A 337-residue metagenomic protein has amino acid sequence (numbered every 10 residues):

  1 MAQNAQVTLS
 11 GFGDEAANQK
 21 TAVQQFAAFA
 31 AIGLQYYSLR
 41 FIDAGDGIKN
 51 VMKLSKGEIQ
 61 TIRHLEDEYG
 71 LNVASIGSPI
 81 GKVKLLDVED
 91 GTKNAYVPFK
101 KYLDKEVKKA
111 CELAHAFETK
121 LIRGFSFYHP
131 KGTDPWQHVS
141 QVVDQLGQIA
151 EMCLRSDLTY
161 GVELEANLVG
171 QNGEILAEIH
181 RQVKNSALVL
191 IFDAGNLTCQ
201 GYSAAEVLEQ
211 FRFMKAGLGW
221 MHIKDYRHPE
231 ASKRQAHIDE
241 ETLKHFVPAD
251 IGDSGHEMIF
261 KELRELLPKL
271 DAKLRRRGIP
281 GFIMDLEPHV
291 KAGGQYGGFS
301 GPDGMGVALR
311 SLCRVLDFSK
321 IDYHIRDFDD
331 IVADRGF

Functional and structural regions predicted by a protein language model:
A2-S10, Q19-Q35, D67, G173-F337: Histidine-acidic metal/acid-base catalytic patches
F12-A16, R40-A44, S78-G81, F127-H129 (+4 more regions): Active-site beta-loop-alpha junctions enriched in small/polar residues
F12-D14, A28-K56, G77: N-terminal substrate-binding region of glycoside hydrolase catalytic domains
V23, A28, E68, K84-L190 (+1 more regions): Active-site acidic/histidine proton-transfer and metal-coordination neighborhood in alpha/beta enzyme cores
S38-L39, V73-S78, T119-S126, L158-E163 (+1 more regions): Short beta-strand segments at enzyme active-site cores
D43-K56, I80-D104, S126-H138, A236-V247 (+1 more regions): Surface-exposed, active-site-proximal loop segments in enzymatic domains
K56-S78, V143-S156, H180-V183, S254-K261: Alpha-helix-loop-beta-strand connector modules within alpha/beta enzyme cores
